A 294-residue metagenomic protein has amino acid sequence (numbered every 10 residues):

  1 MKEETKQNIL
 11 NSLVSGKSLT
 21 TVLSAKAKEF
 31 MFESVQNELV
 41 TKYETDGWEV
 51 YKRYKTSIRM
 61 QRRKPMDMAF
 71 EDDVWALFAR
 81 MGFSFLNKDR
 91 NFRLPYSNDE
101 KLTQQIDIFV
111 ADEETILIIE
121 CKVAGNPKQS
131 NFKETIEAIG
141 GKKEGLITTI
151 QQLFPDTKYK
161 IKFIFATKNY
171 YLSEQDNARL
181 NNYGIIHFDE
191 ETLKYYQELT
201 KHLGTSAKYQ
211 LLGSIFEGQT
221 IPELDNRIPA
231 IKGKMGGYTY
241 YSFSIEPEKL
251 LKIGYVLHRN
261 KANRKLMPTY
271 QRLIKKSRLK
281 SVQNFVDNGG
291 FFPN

Functional and structural regions predicted by a protein language model:
M1-E223: Intrinsically disordered, low-complexity Ser/Thr/Pro/Gly-rich regulatory segments
K168-N177, N181-N294: N-terminal leader or domain-start segments enriched in small/polar residues
